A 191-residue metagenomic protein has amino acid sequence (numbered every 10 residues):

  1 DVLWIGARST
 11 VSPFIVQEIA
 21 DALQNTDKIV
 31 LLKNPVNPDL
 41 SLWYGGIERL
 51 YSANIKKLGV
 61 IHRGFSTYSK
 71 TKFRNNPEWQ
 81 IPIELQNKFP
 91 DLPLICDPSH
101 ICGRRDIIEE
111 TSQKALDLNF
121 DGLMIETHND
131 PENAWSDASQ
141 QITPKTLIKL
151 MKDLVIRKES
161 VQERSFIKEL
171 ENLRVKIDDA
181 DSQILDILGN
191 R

Functional and structural regions predicted by a protein language model:
D1: N-terminal active-site wall of soluble small-molecule enzyme domains
I5: Short beta-strand and adjacent tight-turn residues that come in two discontinuous sequence segments and form the edges
R8: Short glycine-/small-residue-rich Rossmann-like dinucleotide-binding loops
V11-T146, D153, E159-S165: Catalytic alpha/beta core domains of metabolic enzymes, predominantly
T146-K149, N172: Exposed alpha-helical structural elements
L173, I177-A180, I184-I187: Amphipathic alpha-helical coiled-coil segments
N190-R191: Extended, amphipathic, non-transmembrane alpha-helical segments
